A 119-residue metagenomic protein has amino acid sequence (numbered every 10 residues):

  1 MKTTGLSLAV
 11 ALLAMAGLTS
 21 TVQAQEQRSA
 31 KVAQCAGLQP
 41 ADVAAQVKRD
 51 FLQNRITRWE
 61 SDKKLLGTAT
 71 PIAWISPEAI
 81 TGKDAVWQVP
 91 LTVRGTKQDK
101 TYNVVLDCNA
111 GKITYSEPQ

Functional and structural regions predicted by a protein language model:
M1-A9: Bacterial N-terminal signal peptides that target proteins for export
M15-Q23: C-terminal segment of classical bacterial N-terminal signal peptides
A24-Q25, D107: Acidic, proline-/serine-/threonine-rich low-complexity intrinsically disordered repeat tracts
Q27-I75: Short, non-transmembrane alpha-helical segments in secretory-pathway proteins
P40-V43, V86, K112-T114: Secreted/processed peptides and extracellular or luminal domains of membrane proteins
K63-G111: Exposed beta-strand-loop-beta-strand "reactive/processing" segments of non-cytosolic proteins
E117-Q119: Short, solvent-exposed mixed-charge patches
